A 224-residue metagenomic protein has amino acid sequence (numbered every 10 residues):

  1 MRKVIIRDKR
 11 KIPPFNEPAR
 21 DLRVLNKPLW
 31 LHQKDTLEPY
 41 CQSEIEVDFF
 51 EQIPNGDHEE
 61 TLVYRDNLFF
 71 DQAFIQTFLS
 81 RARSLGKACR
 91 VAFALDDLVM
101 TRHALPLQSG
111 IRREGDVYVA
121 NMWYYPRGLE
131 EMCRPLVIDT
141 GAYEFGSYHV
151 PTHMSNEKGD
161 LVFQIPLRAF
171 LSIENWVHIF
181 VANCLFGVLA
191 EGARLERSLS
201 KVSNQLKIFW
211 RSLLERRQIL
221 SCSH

Functional and structural regions predicted by a protein language model:
M1-N55, I75-Q76, S80: N-terminal glycine-rich phosphate-binding loop and ensuing alpha1 helix
I5, I53-E60, L68-F70, F74-I75 (+1 more regions): Left-handed beta-helix
I45, T101-I111, I208-E215: Noncatalytic linker/hinge segments flanking ATPase motor cores
F50-Q52, D66, D97-V99: Extended charged low-complexity segments that act as oligomerization/scaffolding linkers
H58, F70-I165: Conserved core of the sugar-phosphate nucleotidyltransferase
